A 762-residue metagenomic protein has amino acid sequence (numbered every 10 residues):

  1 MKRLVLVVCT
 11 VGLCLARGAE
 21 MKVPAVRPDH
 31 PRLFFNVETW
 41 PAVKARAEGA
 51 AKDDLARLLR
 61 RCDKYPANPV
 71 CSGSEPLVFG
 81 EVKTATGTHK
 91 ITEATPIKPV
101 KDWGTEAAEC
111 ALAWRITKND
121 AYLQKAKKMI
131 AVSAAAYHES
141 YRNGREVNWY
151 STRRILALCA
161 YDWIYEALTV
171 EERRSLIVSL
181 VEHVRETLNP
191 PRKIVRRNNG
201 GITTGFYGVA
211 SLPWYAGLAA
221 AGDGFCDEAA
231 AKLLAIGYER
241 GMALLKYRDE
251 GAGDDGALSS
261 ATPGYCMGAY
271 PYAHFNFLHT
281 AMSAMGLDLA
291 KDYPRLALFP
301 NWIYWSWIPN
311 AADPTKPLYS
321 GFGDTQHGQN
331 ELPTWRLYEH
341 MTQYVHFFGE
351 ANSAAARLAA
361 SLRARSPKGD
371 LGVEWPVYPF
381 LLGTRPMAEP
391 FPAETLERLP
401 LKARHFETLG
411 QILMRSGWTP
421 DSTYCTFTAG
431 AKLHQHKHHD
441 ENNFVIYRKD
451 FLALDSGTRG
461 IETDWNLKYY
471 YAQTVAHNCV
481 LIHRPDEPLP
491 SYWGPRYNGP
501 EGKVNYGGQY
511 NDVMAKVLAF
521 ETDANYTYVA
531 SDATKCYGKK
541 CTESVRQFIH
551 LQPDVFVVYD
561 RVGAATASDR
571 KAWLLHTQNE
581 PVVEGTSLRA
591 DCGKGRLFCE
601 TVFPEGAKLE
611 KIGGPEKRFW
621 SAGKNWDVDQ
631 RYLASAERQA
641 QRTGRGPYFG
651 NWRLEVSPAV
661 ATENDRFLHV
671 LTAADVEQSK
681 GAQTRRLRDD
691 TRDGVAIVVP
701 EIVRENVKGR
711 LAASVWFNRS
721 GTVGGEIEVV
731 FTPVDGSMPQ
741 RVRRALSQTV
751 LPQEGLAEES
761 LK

Functional and structural regions predicted by a protein language model:
M1-L4: Positively charged n-region of N-terminal signal peptides that target proteins for export
V8-G18: Hydrophobic h-region of N-terminal signal peptides that target proteins for export in Gram-negative bacteria
E20-E48: N-terminal module-boundary/linker segments of secreted carbohydrate-active enzymes
P24, R32, A47-E48, K52-A56 (+4 more regions): Aromatic-lined, polymer-binding surfaces characteristic of secreted/periplasmic polysaccharide-degrading enzymes
N148, T152, G208, Y265 (+5 more regions): Short, solvent-exposed loop/turn segments at the edges of secondary structure
A220, A269-L452, V660-R666, L687-K762: Carbohydrate-active enzyme catalytic cores, enriched for enzymes that act on polyanionic acidic polysaccharides
P317-L332, L454-N478: Aromatic/acidic polysaccharide-binding cleft in carbohydrate-active enzymes
E462, N466-K762: CBM-like, beta-strand-rich accessory domains located in the C-terminal region of large, secreted polysaccharide-active
